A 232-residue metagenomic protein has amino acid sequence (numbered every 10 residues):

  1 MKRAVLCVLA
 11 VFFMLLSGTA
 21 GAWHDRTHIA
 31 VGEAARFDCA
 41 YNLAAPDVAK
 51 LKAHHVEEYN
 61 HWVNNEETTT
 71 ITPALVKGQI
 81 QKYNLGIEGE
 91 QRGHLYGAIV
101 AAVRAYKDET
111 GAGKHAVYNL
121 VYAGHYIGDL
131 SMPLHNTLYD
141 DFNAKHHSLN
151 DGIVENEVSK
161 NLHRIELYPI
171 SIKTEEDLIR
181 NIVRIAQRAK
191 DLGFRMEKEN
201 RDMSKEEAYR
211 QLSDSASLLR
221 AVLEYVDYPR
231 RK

Functional and structural regions predicted by a protein language model:
M1-A4: Positively charged n-region of N-terminal signal peptides that target proteins for export
C7-L16: Bacterial N-terminal signal peptides
G18-Y118, N136-K232: N-terminal, motif-rich segments that launch catalysis or mediate targeting to/interaction with membranes, typified by
A116-G124, G128: Short alpha-helix carrying the canonical HExxH Zn2+-binding catalytic motif
I127-T137: Secretory-pathway/luminal and periplasmic proteins that interact with or process carbohydrate-rich
